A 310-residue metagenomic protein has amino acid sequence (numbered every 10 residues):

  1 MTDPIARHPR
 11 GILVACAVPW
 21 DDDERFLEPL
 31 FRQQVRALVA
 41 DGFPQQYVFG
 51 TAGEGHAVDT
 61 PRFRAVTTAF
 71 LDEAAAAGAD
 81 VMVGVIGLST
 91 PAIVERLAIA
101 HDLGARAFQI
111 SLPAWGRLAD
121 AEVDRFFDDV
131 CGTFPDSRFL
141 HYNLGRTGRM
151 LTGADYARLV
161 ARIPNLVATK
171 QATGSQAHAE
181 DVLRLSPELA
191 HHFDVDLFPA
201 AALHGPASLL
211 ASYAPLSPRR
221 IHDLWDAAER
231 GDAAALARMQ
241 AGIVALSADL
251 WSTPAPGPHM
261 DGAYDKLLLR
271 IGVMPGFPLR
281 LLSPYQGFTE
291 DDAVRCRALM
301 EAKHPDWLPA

Functional and structural regions predicted by a protein language model:
T2-R149, R158, Y285: Active-site beta->alpha loop and helix N-cap motifs at the rims of alpha/beta catalytic domains
R7-R10, P215, H259: Alpha-helix N-cap/helix-start motif at coil-to-helix transitions, marked by capping-box chemistry
L13-A17, D41-G42, G205, R220-A310: C-terminal alpha-helical cap/extension of soluble enzyme domains
L38, A100, A201, L268-L269: Hydrophobic alpha-helix position signal
V48, G84, I110, A211 (+2 more regions): Residue-level detector of family-conserved "landmark" positions at structurally sensitive sites
V66, F126, L159, L236-M239 (+1 more regions): A structural signal for short hydrophobic/aromatic patches embedded in well-ordered alpha helices
T67, I93, A179, P218-I221 (+1 more regions): A general structural signal for well-ordered alpha-helical segments in protein cores
C131-S137, L144-P254: Catalytic alpha/beta core domains of metabolic enzymes, predominantly
